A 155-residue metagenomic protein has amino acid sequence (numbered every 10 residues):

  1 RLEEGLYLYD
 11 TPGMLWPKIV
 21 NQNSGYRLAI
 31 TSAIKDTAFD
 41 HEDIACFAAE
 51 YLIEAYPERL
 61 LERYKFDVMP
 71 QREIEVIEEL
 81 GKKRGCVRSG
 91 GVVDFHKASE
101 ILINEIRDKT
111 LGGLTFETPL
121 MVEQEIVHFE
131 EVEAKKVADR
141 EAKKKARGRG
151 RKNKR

Functional and structural regions predicted by a protein language model:
R1-R155: Helix-rich effector regions associated with P-loop NTPase G domains
